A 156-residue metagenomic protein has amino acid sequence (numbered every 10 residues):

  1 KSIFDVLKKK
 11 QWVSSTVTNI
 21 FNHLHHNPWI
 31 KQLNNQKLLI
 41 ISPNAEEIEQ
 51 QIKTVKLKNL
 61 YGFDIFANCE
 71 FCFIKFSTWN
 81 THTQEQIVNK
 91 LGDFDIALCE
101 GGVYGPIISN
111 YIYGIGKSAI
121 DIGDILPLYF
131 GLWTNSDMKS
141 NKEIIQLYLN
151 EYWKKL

Functional and structural regions predicted by a protein language model:
K1-F63: Electropositive, gly/pro-rich neighborhoods at or near active sites that engage anionic ligands
N27-I30, V88, S109-Y113: Short amphipathic alpha-helical segments and helix-helix/interface helices
K37, D95-I96: Structural motif
K37, E70, S118: Residues at the starts of beta-strands that form the adenosine-phosphate
I40, F73-K75, D121: Structural signal for conserved beta-strand scaffold positions within catalytic alpha/beta enzyme cores
I41-P43, L98-V103, I122-G123: Short His-Asn-centered micro-motif
Q50-I52, L57-D95: A mid-sequence, solvent-exposed acidic-amphipathic segment
Y104-L156: C-terminal functional extensions of proteins
